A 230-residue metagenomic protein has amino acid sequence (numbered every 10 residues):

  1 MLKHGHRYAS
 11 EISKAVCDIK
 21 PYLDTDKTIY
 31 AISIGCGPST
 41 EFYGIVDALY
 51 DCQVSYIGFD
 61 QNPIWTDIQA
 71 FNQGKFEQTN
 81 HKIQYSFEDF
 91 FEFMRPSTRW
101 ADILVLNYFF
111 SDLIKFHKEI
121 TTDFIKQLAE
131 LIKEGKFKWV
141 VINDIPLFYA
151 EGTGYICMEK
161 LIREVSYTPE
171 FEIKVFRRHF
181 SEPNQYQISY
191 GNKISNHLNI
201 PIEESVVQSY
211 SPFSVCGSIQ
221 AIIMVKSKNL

Functional and structural regions predicted by a protein language model:
M1-L23: Class I SAM-dependent methyltransferase Rossmann-like catalytic core, especially the SAM/SAH-binding loop
K27-G37: Conserved class I S-adenosyl-L-methionine
P38-D51: Conserved SAM-binding loop of SAM-dependent methyltransferases across substrates and taxa, primarily the Class I
S55-D60: Conserved SAM-binding motif I beta-strand of class I
I68-T98: S-adenosyl-L-methionine
A101-E119: A short SAM/SAH-binding and catalytic strip from SAM-dependent methyltransferases
G135-P146: Conserved beta-strand signature within the Rossmann-like core of class I S-adenosyl-L-methionine
Y149-L230: Class I S-adenosyl-L-methionine
